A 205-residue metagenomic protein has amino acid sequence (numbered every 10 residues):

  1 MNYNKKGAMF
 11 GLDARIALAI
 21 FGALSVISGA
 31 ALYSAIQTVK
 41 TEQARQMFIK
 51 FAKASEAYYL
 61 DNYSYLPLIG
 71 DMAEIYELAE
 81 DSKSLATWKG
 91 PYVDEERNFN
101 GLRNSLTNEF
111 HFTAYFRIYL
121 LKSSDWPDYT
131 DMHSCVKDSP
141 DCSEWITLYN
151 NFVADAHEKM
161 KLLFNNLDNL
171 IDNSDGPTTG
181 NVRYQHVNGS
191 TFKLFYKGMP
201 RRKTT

Functional and structural regions predicted by a protein language model:
N2-I36, K40-M47, K53: N-terminal single-pass transmembrane signal-anchor helix
E42-R45, T87, K161: Soluble non-cytosolic domains of exported or imported proteins
Q46-I49, K53, P91, N165 (+1 more regions): Solvent-exposed, polar/charged alpha-helical surfaces in well-ordered, non-transmembrane soluble domains, broadly
S55-F99: Short, glycine/small-hydrophobic-rich surface segments
N62-I69, G101-E109, T178-Q185: Surface-exposed patches in mature extracellular/periplasmic domains of secreted proteins
E74-A79, T107-S124, Q185-G198: Amphipathic alpha-helical surface "interface" segments used for docking/oligomerization or membrane association within
W88-T130: Secreted/periplasmic proteins that engage bacterial cell-wall peptidoglycan
P127-T205: Short, surface-exposed interaction loops/tails
